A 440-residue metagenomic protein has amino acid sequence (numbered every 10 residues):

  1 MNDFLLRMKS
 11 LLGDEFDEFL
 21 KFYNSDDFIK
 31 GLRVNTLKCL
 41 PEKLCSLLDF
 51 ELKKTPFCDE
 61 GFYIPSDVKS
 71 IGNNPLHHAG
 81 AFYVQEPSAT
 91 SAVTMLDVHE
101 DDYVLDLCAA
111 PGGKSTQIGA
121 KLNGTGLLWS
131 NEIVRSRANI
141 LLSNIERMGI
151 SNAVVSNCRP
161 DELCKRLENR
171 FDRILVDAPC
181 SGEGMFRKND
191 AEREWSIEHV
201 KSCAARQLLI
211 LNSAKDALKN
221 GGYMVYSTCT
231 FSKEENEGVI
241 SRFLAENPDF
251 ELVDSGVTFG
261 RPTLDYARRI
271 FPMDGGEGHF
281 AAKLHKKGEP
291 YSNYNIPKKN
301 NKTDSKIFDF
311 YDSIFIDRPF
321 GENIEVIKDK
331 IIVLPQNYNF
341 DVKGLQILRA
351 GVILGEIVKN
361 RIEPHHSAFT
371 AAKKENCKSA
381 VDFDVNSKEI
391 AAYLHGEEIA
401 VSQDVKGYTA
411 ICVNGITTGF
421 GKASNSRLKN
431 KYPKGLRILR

Functional and structural regions predicted by a protein language model:
M1-L47, E277-F280, K287-R440: Polybasic, low-complexity RNA-engagement segments
K30-T90: Conserved AdoMet
H99-E100, C164-L175: A short acidic, Gly/Pro-enriched loop at the edge of an enzyme's catalytic core that lines a small-molecule cofactor
D101-A110, W129: Conserved class I S-adenosyl-L-methionine
P111-G124: Conserved SAM-binding loop of SAM-dependent methyltransferases across substrates and taxa, primarily the Class I
N123, L218-N220: Helix-to-beta-strand junctions that scaffold the AdoMet/dcAdoMet cofactor pocket in Class I SAM-dependent enzymes
N131-E168: S-adenosyl-L-methionine
S136, R173-S213, V225, C229-N236 (+1 more regions): Mobile active-site "lid"/loop adjacent to the S-adenosyl-L-methionine
